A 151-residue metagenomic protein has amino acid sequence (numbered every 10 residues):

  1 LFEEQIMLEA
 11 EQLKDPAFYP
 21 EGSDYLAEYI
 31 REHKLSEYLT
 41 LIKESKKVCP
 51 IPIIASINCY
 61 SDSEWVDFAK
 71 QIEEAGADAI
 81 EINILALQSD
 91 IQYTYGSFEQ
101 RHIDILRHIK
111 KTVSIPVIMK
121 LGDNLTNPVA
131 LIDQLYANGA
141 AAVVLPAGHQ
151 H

Functional and structural regions predicted by a protein language model:
Q5-A17, H33-K43, K47-I54, N58-H151: Alpha/beta enzyme core
P20-L35: A short acidic, glycine-rich active-site loop that binds or catalyzes chemistry on phosphate/adenosine moieties
